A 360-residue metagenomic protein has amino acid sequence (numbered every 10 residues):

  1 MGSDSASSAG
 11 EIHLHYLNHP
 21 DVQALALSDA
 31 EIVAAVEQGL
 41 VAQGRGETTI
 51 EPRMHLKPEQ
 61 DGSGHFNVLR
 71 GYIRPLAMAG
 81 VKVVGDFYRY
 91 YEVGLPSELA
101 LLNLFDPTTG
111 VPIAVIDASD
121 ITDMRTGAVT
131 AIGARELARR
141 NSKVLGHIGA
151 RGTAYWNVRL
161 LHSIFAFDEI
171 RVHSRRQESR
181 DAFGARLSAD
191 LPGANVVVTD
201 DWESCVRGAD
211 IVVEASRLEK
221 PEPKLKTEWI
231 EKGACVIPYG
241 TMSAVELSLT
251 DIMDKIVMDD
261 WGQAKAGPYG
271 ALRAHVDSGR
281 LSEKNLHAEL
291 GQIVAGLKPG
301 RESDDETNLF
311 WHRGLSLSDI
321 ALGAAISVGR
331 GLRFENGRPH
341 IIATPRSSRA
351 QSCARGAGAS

Functional and structural regions predicted by a protein language model:
M1-D123, A131, N141, A288 (+3 more regions): N-terminal ligand-binding/catalytic initiation module
D21-A26, L247-P345: Adenosine-phosphate binding glycine-rich loop
L27, E37-G46, R135-R139, S163-A166 (+7 more regions): Generic secondary-structure signature for well-ordered alpha-helical cores
R125-G146, G152-I164: Short internal alpha-helix immediately C-terminal to a glycine-rich phosphate-binding loop in Rossmann-like
N141-K143, D168, A234, T307: Nucleotide donor/acceptor-binding cores
R151, R175-R176, M242: Residues in the short beta-alpha loop(s) of Rossmann-like NAD(P)-binding domains
I164-D190: NAD(P)-binding Rossmann-fold cofactor-contacting core
P192-D277: Rossmann-like adenosine-cofactor binding region
